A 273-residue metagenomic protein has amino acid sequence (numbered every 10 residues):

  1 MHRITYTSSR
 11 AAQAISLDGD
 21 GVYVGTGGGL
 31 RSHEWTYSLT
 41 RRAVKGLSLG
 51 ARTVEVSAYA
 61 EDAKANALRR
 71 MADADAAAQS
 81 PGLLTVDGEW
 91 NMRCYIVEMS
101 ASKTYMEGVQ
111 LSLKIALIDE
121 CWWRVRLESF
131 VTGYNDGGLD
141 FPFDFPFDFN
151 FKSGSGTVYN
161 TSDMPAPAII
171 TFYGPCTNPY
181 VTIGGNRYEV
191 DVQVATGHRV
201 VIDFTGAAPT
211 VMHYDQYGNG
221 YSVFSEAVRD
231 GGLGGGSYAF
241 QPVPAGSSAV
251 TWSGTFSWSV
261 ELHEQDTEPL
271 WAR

Functional and structural regions predicted by a protein language model:
M1, D75-P81, Y173-T177, G206-A207: A short, compositionally biased
M1-A51, E89-A101: Solvent-exposed edge beta-strands and adjacent loop segments that serve as assembly or binding interfaces
Y23-V24, L83-L127: Short beta-strand and beta-hairpin "edge-sheet" elements
H33-K64, E107-C121, S248: Oligomerization/assembly interface segments of phage tail-like spikes and tubes
S48-G50, A76, Y105-V109, N160-M164 (+1 more regions): Solvent-exposed loop and beta-edge segments used for protein-protein assembly and interaction
Y59-S100, A249: Short, acidic/charged, Gly/Pro-enriched secondary-structure junctions
R69-A76, R124-V125, S129-D136: Charged, amphipathic alpha-helical segments and their flanking helix caps
F130-R273: Intrinsically disordered, low-complexity segments enriched in serine, threonine, and glycine
